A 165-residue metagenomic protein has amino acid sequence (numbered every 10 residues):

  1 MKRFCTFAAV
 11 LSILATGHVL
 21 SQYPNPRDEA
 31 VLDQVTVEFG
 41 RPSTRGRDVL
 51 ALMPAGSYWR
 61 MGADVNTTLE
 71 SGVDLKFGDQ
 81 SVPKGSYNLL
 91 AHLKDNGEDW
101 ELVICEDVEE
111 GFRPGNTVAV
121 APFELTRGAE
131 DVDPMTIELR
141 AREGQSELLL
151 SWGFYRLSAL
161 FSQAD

Functional and structural regions predicted by a protein language model:
M1-F4: Positively charged n-region of N-terminal signal peptides that target proteins for export
T6-F7, L32: Short amphipathic alpha-helical "recognition" segments used for binding
F7-A15: Bacterial N-terminal signal peptides
H18, S57, V73-L75: Flexible, active-site-adjacent loop/turn segments at secondary-structure boundaries
L20-G62, K94, V108-D165: Primarily secretory-pathway and cell-envelope proteins
M61-G111: Mid-length scaffold segments of soluble, non-membrane domains
